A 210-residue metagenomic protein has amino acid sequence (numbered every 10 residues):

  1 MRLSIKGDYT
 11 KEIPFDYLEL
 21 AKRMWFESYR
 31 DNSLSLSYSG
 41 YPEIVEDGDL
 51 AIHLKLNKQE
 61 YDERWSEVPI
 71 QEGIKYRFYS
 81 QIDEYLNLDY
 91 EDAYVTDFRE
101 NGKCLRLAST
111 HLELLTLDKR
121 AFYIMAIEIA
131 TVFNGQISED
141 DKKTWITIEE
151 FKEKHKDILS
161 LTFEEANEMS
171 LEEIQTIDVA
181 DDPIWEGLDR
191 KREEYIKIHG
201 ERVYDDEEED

Functional and structural regions predicted by a protein language model:
M1-D210: Acidic (Asp/Glu-rich) sequence patches and key acidic residues that form negatively charged surfaces used
